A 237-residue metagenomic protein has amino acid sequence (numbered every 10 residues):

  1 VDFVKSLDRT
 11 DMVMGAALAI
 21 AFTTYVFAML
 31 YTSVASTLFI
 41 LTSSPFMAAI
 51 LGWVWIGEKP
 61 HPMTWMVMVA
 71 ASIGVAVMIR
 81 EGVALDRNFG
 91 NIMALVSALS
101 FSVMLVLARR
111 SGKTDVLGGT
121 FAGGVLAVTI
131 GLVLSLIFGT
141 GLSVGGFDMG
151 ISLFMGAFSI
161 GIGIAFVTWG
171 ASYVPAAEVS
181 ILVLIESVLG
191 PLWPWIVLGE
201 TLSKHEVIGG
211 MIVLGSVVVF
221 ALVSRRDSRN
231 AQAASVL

Functional and structural regions predicted by a protein language model:
V1, A48-I50, V83-G139, V144 (+3 more regions): Transmembrane alpha-helical segments that form core, pore/gating elements of small-molecule transporters/exporters
V1, Y25-F27, S44-M66, A76 (+1 more regions): C-terminal transmembrane-helix exit sites in multi-pass transporters
V1-S6, I20-T23, A71-R87, L126-M149 (+3 more regions): Membrane-interface helix-cap regions at the ends of transmembrane helices in multi-pass membrane proteins
D2-S36, L41, V77, G156-V174: Specific transmembrane alpha-helical segments of multi-pass solute transporters/efflux pumps, especially DMT/EamA
G15, A19-T23, P45-I50, A76 (+6 more regions): Hydrophobic/small/kink-forming positions within alpha-helical transmembrane segments of polytopic membrane proteins
A16-L18, L51, P60-R80, S97-L99 (+2 more regions): Hydrophobic transmembrane alpha-helices of multi-pass small-molecule transport proteins
T37-S43, A108-V128, I160-I196: Helix-helix packing/entry segments at the starts of transmembrane helices
R80, L184-L237: C-terminal-most transmembrane helix of multi-pass membrane proteins
